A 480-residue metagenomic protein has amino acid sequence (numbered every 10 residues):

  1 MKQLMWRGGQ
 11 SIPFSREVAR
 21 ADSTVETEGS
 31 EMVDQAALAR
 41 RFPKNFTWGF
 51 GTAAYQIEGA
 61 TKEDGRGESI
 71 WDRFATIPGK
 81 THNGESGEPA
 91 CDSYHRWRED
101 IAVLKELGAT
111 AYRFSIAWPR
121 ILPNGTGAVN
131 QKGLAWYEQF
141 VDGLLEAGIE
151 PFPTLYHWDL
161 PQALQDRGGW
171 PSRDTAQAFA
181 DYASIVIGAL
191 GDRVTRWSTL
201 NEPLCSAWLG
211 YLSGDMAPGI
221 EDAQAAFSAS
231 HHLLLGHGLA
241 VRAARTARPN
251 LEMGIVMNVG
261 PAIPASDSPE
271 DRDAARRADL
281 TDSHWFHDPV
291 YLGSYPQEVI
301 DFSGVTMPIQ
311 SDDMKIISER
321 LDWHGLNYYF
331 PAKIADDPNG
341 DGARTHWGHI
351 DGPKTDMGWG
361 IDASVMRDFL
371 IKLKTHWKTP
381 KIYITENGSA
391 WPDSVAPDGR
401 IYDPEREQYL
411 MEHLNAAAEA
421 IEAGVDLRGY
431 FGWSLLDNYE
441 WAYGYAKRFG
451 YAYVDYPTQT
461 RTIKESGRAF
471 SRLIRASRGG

Functional and structural regions predicted by a protein language model:
E28-T81, N124-T126, L134-G480: Active-site region of glycoside hydrolase catalytic domains
H82-H95: Active-site mouth loops of central-metabolism enzymes
R96-A117, W323: Catalytic domains of carbohydrate-active enzymes, especially glycoside hydrolases
I116-V129: Glycine-rich, proline-tolerant flexible connector loops at the mouths of alpha/beta enzymes
